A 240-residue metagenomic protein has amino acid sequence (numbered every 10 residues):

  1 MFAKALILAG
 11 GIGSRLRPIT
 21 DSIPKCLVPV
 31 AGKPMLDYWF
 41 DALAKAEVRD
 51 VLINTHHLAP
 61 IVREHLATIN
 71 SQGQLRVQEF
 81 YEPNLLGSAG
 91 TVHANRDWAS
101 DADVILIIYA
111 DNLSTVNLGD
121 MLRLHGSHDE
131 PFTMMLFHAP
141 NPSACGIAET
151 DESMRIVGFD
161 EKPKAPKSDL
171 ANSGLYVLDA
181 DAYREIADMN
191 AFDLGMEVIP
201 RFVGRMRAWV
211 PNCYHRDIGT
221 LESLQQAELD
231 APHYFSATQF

Functional and structural regions predicted by a protein language model:
M1-I7, R15, P29, K33-Y109 (+4 more regions): Conserved N-terminal catalytic core of the sugar/cofactor nucleotidyltransferase
I12, I23, L58, N112 (+1 more regions): A generic "binding-loop/recognition-motif" signal
P18-D21, K162: Conserved catalytic-core motifs of eukaryotic protein kinase domains, centered on the activation segment
L27, A148-T150, I199, A208: A structural signal for short hydrophobic beta-strand segments in well-ordered beta-sheet cores
T55, Y81, Y109, M134-L136 (+2 more regions): Short loop/edge segments at beta-strand edges and connector loops that shape dinucleotide/nucleotide cofactor-binding
D103-L106, L113, G119-G126, P140-P142 (+1 more regions): Catalytic-core segments of class I nucleotidyltransferases/pyrophosphorylases that form NMP-activated intermediates
H128-H138: A short, conserved acidic/glycine-rich loop-to-beta-strand motif that forms the donor nucleotide-sugar/metal
